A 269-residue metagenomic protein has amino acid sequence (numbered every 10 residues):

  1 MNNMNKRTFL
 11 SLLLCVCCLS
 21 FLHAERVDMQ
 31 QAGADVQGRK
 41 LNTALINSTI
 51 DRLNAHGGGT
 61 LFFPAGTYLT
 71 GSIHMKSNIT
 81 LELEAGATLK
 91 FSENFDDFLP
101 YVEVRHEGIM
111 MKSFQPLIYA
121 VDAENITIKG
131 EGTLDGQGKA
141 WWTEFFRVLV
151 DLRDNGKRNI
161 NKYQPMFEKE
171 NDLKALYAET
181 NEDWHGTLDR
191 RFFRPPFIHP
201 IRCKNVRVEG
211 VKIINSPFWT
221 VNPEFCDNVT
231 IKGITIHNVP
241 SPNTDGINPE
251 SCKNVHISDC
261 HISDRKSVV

Functional and structural regions predicted by a protein language model:
M1-N3, V268-V269: Short intrinsically disordered, low-complexity coil segments enriched in acidic
N2-L10: Bacterial N-terminal signal peptides that target proteins for export
L13, C17, F21-V269: Extracellular/periplasmic carbohydrate-active domains that bind, remodel, or depolymerize complex polysaccharides
